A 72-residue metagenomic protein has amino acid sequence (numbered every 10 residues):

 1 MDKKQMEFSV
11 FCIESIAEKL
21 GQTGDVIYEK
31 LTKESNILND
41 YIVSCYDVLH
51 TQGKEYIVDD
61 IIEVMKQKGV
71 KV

Functional and structural regions predicted by a protein language model:
M1-V72: C-terminal alpha-helical interaction appendages
